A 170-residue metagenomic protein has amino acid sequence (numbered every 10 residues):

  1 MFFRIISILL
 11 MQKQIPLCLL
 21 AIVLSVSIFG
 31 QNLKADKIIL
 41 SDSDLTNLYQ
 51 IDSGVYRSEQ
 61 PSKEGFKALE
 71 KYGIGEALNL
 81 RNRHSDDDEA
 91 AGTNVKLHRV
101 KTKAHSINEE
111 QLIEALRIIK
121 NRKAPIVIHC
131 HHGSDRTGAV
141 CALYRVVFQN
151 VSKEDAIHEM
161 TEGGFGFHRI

Functional and structural regions predicted by a protein language model:
M1, P16-C18, S41: Short amphipathic alpha-helical "recognition" segments used for binding
F2-F3, F29: Aromatic (phenylalanine/tyrosine) cluster motif
I5-C18: Bacterial N-terminal signal peptides that target proteins for export
C18-S27: Bacterial N-terminal signal peptides
I28-I126, A139-I170: Cys-dependent protein tyrosine phosphatase-like superfamily
C130: Short cysteine clusters
G133: Substrate/cofactor-recognition hotspot
